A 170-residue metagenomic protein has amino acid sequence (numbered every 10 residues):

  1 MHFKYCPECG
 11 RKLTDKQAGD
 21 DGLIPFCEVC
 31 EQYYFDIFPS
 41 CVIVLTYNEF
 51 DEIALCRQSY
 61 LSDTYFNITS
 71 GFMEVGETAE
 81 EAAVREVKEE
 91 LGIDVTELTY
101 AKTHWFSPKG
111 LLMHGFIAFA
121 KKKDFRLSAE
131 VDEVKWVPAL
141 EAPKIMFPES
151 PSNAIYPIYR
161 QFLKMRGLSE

Functional and structural regions predicted by a protein language model:
M1-H2, D63-F66, L127-E170: Nudix hydrolase/Nudix homology domain
M1-V44: Acidic, metal-coordinating catalytic segment for phosphate/diphosphate chemistry, firing primarily on the Nudix
Y5, L45, L55, G115-I117 (+1 more regions): Conserved hydrophobic/aromatic beta-strand scaffold that supports enzyme active sites
K16-Q17, D94-K102: A short coil-to-beta-strand element that immediately follows conserved catalytic motifs
G22, I37-C41, D63, I68 (+1 more regions): Short connector loops at helix/strand junctions that flank enzyme active sites, especially segments positioning acidic
S40-V42, D51, H114, D132: Change "...and in nucleic-acid phosphodiester-cleaving endonucleases..." to "...and in nucleic-acid processing enzymes
Y47-E89: Conserved Nudix-box catalytic region and its N-terminal flanking loop in Nudix hydrolases and closely related
K102-R126, K135, A139: Active-site-adjacent beta-strand/loop module that shapes the phosphate/pyrophosphate-binding cleft
